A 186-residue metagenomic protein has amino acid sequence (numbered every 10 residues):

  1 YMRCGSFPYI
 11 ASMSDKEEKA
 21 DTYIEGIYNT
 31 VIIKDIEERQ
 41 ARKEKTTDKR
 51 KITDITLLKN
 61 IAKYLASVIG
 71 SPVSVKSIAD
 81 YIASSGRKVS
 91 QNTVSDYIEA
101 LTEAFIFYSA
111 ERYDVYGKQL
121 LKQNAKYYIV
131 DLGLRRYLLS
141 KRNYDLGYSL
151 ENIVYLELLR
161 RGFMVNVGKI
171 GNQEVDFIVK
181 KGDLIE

Functional and structural regions predicted by a protein language model:
Y1-L156, M164-V165, K169-G171: Interdomain hinge/linker elements that couple catalytic modules in large macromolecular machines
K126, D176-I178: Short, surface-exposed charged micro-motifs
R161, Q173-V175: Short beta-strand or tight-loop elements that sit immediately N-terminal to catalytic metal-binding acidic residues
V179-E186: Active-site beta-strand-loop-beta-strand hairpin of nuclease catalytic cores that positions key catalytic residues
